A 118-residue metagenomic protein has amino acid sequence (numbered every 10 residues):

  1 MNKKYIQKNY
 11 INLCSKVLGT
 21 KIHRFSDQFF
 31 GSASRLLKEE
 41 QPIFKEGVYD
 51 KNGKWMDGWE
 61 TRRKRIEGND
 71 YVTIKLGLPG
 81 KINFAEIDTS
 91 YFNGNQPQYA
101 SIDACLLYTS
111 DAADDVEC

Functional and structural regions predicted by a protein language model:
M1-I66, N83, Y91-S110: Juxtadomain low-complexity/linker regions and immediately adjacent membrane-anchoring helices
F25, K75-G77: A structural detector for beta-sheet-dominated domains
E67-N69, G77-F84: Extended extracellular/luminal ectodomain segments enriched in beta-structured repeat modules
Y108-C118: Single conserved hydrophobic/aromatic residue that forms the stacking wall/gate of nucleotide- or nucleobase-binding
